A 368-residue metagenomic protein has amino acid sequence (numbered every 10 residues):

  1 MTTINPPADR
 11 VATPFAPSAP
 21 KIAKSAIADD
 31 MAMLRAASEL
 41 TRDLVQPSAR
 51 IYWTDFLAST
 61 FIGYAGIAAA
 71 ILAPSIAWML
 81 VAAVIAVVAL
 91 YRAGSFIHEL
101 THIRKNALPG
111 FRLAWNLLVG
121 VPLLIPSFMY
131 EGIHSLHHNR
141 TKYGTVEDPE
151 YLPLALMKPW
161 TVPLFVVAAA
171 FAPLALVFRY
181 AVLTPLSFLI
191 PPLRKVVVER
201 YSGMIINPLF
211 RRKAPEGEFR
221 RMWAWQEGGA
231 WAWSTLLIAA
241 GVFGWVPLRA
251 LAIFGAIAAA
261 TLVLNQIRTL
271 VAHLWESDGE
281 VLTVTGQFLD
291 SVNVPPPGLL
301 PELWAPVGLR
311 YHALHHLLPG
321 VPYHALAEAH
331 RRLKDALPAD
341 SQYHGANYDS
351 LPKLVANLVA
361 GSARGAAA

Functional and structural regions predicted by a protein language model:
M1-I85, P122-L251, Y323-A368: Non-catalytic, topology-defining segments of multipass membrane proteins
F56, T60, A83-V84, A114 (+3 more regions): Residue-level signature of the transmembrane alpha-helical core of multi-pass small-molecule transporters
G66, T101, K105-N106, E280 (+1 more regions): Active-site-flanking alpha-helical
V87-I97, P126-Y130, I253-L282: Transmembrane alpha-helical segments that form the membrane-embedded catalytic/substrate-channel core of multi-pass
A93-H102, Y130-K142, T269-S277, P306-V321: Histidine-centered catalytic micro-motifs
S95-A114, K142-A155: Aspartate-rich (DDxxD/NDxxD/DxxxD) Mg2+/diphosphate-binding motifs and their adjoining helix-loop segments
P109, L113-V119, G279-N293: Membrane-cytosol interface motif
I205-A214, Q287-L303: Cytosolic juxtamembrane regulatory segments of multi-pass membrane proteins
